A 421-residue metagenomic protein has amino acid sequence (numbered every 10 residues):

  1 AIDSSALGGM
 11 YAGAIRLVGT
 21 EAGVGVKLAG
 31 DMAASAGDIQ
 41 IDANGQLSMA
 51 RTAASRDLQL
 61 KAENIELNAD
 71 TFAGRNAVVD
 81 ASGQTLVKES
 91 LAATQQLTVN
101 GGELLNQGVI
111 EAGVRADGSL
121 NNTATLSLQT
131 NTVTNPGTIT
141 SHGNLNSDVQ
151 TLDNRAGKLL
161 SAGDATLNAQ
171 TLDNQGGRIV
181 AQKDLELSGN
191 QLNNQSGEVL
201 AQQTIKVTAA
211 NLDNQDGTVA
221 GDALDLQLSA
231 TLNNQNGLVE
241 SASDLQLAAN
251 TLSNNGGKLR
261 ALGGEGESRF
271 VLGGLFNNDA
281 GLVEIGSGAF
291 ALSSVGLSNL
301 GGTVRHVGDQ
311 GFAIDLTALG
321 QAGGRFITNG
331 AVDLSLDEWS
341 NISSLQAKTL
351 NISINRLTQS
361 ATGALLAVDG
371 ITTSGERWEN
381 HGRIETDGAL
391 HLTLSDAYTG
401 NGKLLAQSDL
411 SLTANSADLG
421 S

Functional and structural regions predicted by a protein language model:
I2, G8, I15-L17, E21-V26 (+40 more regions): Extracellular beta-strand scaffolds
